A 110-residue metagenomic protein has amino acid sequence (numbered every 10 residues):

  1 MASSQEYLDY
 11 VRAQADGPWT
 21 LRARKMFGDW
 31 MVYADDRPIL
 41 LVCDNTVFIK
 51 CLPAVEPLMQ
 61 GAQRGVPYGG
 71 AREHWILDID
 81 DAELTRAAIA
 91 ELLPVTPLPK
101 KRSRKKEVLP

Functional and structural regions predicted by a protein language model:
M1-P110: Charge-dense, helix-prone N-terminal extensions
